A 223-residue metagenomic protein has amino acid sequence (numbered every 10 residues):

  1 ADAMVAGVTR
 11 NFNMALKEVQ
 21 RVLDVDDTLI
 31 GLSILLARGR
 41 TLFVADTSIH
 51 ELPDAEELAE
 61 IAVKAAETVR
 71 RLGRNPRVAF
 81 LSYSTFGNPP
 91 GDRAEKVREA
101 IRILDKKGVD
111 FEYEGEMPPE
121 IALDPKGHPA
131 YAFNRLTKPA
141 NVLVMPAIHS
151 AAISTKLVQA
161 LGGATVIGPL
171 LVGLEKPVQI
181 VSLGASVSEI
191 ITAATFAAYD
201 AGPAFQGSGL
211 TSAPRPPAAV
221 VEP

Functional and structural regions predicted by a protein language model:
A1-P223: Anion-binding alpha/beta catalytic cores of soluble intermediary-metabolism enzymes, centered on
